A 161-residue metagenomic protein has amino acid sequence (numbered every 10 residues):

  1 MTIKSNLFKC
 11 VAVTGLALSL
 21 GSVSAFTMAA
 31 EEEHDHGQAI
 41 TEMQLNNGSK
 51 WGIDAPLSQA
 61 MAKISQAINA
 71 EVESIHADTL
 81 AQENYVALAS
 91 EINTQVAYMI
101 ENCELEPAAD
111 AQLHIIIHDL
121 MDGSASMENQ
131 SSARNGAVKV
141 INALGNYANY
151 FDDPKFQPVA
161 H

Functional and structural regions predicted by a protein language model:
T2-T14: Bacterial N-terminal signal peptides that target proteins for export
S22-S24: N-terminal signal peptide c-region/cleavage motif recognized by signal peptidases
A29-L80, V159: Immediate post-signal-peptide N-terminus of mature secreted/exported proteins
L45-L57, A77-N84, L105, Q112 (+2 more regions): Non-transmembrane, amphipathic alpha-helical segments
P56-Q59, K63, A87, E91-T94 (+4 more regions): Charged, amphipathic alpha-helical oligomerization/scaffolding segments
I68-I75, Q82-Y85, A89-V96: Amphipathic, heptad-repeat alpha-helical segments
Q95-L113: Short, solvent-exposed, charged loop/turn and helix-capping segments that join or cap alpha-helices on peripheral
N102, L113-H161: Helix-rich interaction surfaces within compact, conserved domain-sized segments that mediate assembly or partner
